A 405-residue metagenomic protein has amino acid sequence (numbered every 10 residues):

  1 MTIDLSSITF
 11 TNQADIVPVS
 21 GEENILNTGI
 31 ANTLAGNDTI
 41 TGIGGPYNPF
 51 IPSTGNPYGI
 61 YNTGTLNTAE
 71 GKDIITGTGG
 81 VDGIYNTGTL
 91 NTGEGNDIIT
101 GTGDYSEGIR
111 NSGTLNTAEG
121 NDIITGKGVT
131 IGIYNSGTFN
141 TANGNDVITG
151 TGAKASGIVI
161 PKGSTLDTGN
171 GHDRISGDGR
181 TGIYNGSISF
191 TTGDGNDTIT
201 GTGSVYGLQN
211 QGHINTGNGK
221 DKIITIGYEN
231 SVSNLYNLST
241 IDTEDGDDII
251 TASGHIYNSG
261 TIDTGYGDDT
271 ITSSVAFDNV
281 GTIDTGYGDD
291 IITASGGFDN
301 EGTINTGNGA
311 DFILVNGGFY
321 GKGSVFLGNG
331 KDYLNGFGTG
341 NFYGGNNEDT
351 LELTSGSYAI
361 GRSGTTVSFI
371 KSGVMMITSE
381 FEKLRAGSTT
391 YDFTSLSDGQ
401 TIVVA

Functional and structural regions predicted by a protein language model:
M1-N24, T33-S53, T92, D97 (+7 more regions): GD-rich hexapeptide-repeat beta-solenoids
M1-T2, N56-T63, Y85, Y105 (+11 more regions): Acidic, glycine-rich low-complexity repeat segments characteristic of large secreted/surface-exposed proteins
T2, P18, G44, P57-Y58 (+9 more regions): Short, flexible domain-boundary/linker segments around small modular repeats
D4, V17, I40-G42, I75-G77 (+13 more regions): Extracellular beta-strand repeat scaffolds in secreted/surface proteins
T9, N32, N67, T125 (+4 more regions): Structural motif
Q13, E22, L34-G36, G45 (+21 more regions): Conserved consensus positions within extracellular tandem repeat modules
S20, T28, I43, T54 (+32 more regions): Tandem-repeat architecture and repeat-register "anchor" residues
T39, F50, G59, I74 (+21 more regions): Generic short N-terminal amphipathic or hydrophobic helices
